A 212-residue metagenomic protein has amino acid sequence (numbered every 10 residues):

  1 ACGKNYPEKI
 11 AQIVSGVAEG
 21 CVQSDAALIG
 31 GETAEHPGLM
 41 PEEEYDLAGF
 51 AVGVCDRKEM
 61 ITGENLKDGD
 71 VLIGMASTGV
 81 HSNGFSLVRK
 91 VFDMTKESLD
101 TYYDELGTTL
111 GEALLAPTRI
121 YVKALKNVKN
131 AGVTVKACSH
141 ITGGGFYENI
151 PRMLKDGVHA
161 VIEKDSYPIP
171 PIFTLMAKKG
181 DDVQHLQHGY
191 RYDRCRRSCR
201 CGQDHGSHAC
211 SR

Functional and structural regions predicted by a protein language model:
A1-S86: Glycine-rich anion-binding loops of enzyme active sites
K9-S24, M40-L47, S98-L99, D104-L115 (+1 more regions): Glycine-/charge-enriched secondary-structure boundary and capping motifs
I29-E32, E64-K67, F85-V88, G107-A113 (+1 more regions): Low-complexity, flexible helical/coil segments
P37-G38, M60, S86, V91 (+2 more regions): Residue-level recognition of conserved structural "scaffold" positions that shape functional pockets and channels
D68-E112: Acidic, glycine-rich loop-and-beta core segments that form the ion-binding/anion-interacting portion of active sites
